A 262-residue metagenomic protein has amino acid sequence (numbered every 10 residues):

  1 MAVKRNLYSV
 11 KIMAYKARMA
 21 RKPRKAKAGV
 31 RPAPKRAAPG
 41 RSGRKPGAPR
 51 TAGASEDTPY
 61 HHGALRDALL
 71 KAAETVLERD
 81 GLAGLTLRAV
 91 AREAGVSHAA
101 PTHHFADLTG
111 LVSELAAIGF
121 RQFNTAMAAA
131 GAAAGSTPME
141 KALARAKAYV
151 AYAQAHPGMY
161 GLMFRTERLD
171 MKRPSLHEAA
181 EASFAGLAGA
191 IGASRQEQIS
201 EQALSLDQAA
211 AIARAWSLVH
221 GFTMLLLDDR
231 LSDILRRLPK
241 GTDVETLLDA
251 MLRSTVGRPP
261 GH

Functional and structural regions predicted by a protein language model:
M1-A64, G135, P259-H262: N-terminal intrinsically disordered/low-complexity leader segments
A68, A72, V76-G110, E114: Helix-turn-helix
A72-D80, Q122-A133, L218-L225: Solvent-exposed, amphipathic alpha-helical segments
L77, V112-G119, M127, M163 (+1 more regions): Alpha-helical DNA-contacting segments of helix-turn-helix folds
E114, A128-M159, A180-E181, S205 (+1 more regions): Hydrophobic alpha-helical connector segments
M127-A128, M171-I199, A209-A213, G241-V256: Amphipathic alpha-helical packing segments from all-alpha helical-bundle domains
A151-Y152, G158-G189, A203, D233-L238: Short secondary-structure transition hinges
A193, A215-I234, A250-G261: Amphipathic C-terminal alpha-helical segment
